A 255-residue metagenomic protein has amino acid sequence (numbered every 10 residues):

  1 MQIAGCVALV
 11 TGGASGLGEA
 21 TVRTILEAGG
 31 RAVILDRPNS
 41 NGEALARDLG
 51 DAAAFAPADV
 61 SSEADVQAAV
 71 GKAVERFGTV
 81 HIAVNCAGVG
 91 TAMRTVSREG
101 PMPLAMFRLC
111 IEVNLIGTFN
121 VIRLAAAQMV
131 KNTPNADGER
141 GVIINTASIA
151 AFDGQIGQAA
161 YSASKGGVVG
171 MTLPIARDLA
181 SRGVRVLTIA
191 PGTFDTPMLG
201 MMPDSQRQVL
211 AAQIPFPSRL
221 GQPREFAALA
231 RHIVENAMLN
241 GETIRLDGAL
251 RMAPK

Functional and structural regions predicted by a protein language model:
Q2-V33: Canonical Rossmann dinucleotide-binding motif of NAD(H)/NADP(H)-dependent dehydrogenases/reductases, specifically
N39, P57-A69, L104: The beta1-alpha1 cofactor-binding region of Rossmann-like NAD(H)/NADP(H)-dependent oxidoreductases
V89, G100-N120, I144, Y161 (+1 more regions): Catalytic Tyr-X3-Lys loop
G90-R108, A127, K131-D137, G157-A160 (+1 more regions): Conserved mid-core segment of classical short-chain dehydrogenase/reductases
I122, S164, T172: Active-site helix of classical SDR
A127, A176-D178: Alpha-helical segment proximal to the catalytic Tyr-Lys
S148: Residue(s) in the substrate-gating loop at a strand-loop-helix junction that position the organic substrate next
Q222-L246, R251: C-terminal substrate-recognition "lid" of short-chain dehydrogenase/reductases
